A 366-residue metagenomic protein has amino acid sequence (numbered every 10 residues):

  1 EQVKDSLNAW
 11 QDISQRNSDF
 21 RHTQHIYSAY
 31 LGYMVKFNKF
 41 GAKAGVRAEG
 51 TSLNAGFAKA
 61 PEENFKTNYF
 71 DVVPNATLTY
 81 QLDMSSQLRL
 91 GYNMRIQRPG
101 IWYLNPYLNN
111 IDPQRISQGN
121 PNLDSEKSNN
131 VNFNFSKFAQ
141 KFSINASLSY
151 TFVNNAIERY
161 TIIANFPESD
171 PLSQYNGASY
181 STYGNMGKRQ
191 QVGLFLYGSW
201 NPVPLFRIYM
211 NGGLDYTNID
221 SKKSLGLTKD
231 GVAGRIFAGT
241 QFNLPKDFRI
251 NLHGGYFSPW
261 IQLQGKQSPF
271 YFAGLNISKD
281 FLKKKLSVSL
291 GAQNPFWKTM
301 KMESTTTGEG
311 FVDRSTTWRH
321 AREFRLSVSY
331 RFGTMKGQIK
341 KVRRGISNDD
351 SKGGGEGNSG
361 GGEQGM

Functional and structural regions predicted by a protein language model:
E1, A29, A44-G50, L88-M94 (+7 more regions): Transmembrane beta-barrel strands of outer-membrane/channel proteins
Q11-T23, Q118-N120, D124, A139 (+2 more regions): Outer membrane beta-barrel strand-and-loop segments of large Gram-negative receptors, especially TonB-dependent
D19-H25, E63-F70, I111, P121-K127 (+4 more regions): Replace "Gram-negative outer membrane beta-barrel proteins" with "bacterial and organellar outer membrane beta-barrel
Q24-E63, Y69-N75, T79, W200 (+2 more regions): Surface-exposed extracellular loop regions of Gram-negative outer-membrane beta-barrel proteins
A29-V35, A76-Y80, F133-K137, L148 (+6 more regions): Residues on the lipid-exposed face of transmembrane beta-strands in outer-membrane beta-barrel proteins
K39-A42, S85-L88, K141-I144, P204-I208 (+4 more regions): Repeated loop/turn-to-beta-strand initiation elements of outer-membrane beta-barrel proteins
S52-N54, M84-N129, Y150-N176, W260 (+1 more regions): Surface-exposed extracellular loop regions of Gram-negative outer-membrane beta-barrel proteins, predominantly
V153, F281-M366: C-terminal beta-signal and adjacent terminal beta-strands/loops of Gram-negative outer-membrane beta-barrel proteins
